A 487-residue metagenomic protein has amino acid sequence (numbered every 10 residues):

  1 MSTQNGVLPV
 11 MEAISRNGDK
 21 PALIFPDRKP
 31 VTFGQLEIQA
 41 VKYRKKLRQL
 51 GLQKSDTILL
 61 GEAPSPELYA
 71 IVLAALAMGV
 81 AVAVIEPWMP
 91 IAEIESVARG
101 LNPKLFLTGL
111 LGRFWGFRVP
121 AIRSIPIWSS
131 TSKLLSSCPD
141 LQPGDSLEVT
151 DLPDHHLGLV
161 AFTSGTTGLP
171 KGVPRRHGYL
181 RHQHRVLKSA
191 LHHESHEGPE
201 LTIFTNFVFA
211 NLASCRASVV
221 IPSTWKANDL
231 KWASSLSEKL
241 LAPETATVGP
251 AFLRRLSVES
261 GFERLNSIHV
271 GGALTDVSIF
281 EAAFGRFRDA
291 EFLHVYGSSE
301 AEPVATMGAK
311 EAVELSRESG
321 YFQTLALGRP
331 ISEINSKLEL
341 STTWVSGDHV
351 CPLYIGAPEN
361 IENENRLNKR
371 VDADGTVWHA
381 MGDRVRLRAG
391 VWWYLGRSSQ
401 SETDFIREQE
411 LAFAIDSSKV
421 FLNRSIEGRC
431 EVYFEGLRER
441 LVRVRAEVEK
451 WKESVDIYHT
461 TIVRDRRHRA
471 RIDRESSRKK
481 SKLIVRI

Functional and structural regions predicted by a protein language model:
G18-P21, L141-F162, L169, H193-P199: Conserved pre-ATP/AMP-binding loop-to-beta segment of ANL
T32-G34, G158-R185, A217: Conserved AMP-binding A3 loop
K45-W88, G198: Conserved AMP-binding/adenylate-forming
L50, A77-P139, S418, R424 (+1 more regions): Structural core segment of the AMP-binding/adenylate-forming
M89, F106, A246, G347 (+3 more regions): AMP-binding/adenylate-forming catalytic core of the ANL superfamily
R181-P199, F204-E244: Conserved AMP-binding/adenylation subdomain of ANL enzymes
P243, S257-Y321: Gly/Ser/Thr-rich phosphate-binding loop
V313, A326-E333, E339-D372, T376 (+1 more regions): Conserved ATP/PPi-binding loop(s) of AMP-dependent carboxylate-activating enzymes
